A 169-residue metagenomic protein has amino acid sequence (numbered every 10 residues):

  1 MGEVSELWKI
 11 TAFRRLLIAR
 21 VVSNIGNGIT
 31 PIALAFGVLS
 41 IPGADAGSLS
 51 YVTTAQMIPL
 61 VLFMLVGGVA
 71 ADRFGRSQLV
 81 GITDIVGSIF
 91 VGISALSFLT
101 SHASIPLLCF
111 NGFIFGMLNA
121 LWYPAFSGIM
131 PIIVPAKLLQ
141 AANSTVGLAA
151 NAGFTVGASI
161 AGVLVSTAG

Functional and structural regions predicted by a protein language model:
M1-G169: Alpha-helical transmembrane-bundle signature of multi-pass membrane transport and export proteins
